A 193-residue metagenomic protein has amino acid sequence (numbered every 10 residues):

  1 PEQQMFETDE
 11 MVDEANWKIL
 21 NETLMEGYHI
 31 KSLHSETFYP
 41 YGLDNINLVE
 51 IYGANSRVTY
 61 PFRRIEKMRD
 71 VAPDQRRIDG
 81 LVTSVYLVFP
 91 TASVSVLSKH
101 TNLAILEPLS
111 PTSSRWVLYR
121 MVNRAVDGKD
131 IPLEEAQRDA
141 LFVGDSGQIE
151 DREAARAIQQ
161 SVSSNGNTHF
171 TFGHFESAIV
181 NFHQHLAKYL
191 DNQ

Functional and structural regions predicted by a protein language model:
P1-Q193: C-terminal catalytic domain of Rieske-type non-heme iron oxygenases
